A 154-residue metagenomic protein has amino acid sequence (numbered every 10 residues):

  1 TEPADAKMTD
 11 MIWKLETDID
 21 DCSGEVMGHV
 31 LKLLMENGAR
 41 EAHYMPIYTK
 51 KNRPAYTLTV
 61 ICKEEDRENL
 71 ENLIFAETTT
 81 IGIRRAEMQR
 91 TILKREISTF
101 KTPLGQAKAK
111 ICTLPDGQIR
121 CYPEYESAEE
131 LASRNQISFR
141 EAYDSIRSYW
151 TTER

Functional and structural regions predicted by a protein language model:
T1-A6: Mobile "lid/hinge" segments at catalytic clefts and subdomain interfaces of large enzymes
I12-E16, D20-G82, E87-R154: Long, contiguous binding/interaction regions
